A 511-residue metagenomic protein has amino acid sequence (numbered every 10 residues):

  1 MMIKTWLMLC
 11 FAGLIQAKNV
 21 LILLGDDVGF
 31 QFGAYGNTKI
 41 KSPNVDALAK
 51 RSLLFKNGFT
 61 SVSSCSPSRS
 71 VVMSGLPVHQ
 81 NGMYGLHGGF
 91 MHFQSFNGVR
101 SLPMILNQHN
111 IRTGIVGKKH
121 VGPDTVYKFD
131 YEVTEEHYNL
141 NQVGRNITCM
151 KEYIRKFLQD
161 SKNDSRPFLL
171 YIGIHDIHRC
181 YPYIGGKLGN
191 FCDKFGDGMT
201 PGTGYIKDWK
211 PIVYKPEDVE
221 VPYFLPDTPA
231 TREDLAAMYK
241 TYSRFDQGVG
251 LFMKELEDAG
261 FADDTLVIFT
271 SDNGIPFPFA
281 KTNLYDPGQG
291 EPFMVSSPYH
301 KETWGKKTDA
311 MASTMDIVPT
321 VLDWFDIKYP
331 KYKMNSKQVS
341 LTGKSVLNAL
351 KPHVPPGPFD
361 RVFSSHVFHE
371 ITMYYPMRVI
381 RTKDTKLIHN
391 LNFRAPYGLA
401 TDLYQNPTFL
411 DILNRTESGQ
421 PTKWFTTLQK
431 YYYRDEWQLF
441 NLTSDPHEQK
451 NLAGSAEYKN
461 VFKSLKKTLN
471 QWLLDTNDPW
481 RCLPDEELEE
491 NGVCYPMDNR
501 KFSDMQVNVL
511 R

Functional and structural regions predicted by a protein language model:
I3-A17: Cleavable N-terminal signal peptides of Sec/SRP-targeted secreted and luminal proteins
A17-L21, R51-K56, H109-G114, N163-L170 (+4 more regions): Loop/turn elements at helix/coil->beta-strand transitions in domains of secreted/extracellular proteins
D27-I40, V121, T125, Q159-S340 (+6 more regions): Active-site-proximal cap/lid insertion segments
G33-R69, G75-Q80, N110-G114, G274 (+1 more regions): Short, structured active-site-proximal loop/turn typified by the sulfatase FGly-forming signature C/S-X-P-X-R
F55-K56, H79-G82, I177-Y183, I275-P278 (+2 more regions): Secretory-pathway/luminal and periplasmic proteins that interact with or process carbohydrate-rich
F55-N57, T303-D309, I327-L347, P356-S364 (+1 more regions): Acidic/polar loop patches that form or flank catalytic/metal-binding clefts of enzymes that bind anionic ligands
V71-L170, H175-D176, C180-Y183: Catalytic-site neighborhoods of secreted/periplasmic enzymes that process anionic sulfate/phosphate groups
